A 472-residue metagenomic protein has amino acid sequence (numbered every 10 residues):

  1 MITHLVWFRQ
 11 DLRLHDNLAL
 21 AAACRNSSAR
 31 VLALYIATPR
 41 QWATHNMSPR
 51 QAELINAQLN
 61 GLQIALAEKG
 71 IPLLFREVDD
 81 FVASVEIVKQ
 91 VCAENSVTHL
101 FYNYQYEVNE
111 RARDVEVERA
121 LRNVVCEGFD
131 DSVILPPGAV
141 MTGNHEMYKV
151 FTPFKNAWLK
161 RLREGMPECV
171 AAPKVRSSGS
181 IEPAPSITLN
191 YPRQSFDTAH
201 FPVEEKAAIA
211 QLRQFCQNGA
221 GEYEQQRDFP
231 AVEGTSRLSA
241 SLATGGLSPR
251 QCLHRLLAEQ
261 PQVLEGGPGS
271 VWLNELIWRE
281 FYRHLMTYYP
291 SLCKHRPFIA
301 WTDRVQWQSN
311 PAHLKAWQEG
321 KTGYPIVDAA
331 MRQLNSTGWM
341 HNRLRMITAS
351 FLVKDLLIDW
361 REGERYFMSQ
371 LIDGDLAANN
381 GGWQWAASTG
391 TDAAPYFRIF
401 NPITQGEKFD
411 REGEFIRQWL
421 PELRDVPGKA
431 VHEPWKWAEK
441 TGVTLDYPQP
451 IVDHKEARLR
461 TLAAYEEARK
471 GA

Functional and structural regions predicted by a protein language model:
M1-M166, P268, A463-A468, A472: Trp/Phe/Arg-rich N-terminal binding region typifying the photolyase-homology
V6, L14-H15, F229, K321 (+1 more regions): An N-terminal domain-cap segment
A21, Q90, K206, D328 (+2 more regions): A broad detector of short, well-ordered amphipathic alpha-helices that serve as recognition/interaction surfaces
N46, L314, L445-P448: Short coil/turn segments at secondary-structure junctions
H145-I299, F409-D410, E414-A472: Glycine/tryptophan-enriched, flexible segments
E233-E422: Active-site-proximal binding-pocket segments
